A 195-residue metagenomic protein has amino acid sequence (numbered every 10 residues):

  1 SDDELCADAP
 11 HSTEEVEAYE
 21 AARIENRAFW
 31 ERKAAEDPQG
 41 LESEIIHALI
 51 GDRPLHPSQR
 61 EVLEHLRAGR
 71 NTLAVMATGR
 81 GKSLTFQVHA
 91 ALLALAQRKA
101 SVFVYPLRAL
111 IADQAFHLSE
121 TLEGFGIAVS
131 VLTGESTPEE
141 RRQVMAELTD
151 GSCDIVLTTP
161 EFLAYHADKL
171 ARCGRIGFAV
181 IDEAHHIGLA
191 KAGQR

Functional and structural regions predicted by a protein language model:
S1-T72, I127-S130, A171-A184, G188 (+1 more regions): Helicase-associated low-complexity/disordered flanking segments
L55, G79, T158-T159: Membrane-integral, polyisoprenol-dependent glycosyltransferases of the GT-C/oligosaccharyltransferase superfamily
A68, A77, F116-E120, F125 (+3 more regions): ASCE RecA-like P-loop NTPase motor cores that couple ATP hydrolysis to mechanical translocation on nucleic acids
A68-A74, K99-S101, C153-D154: Pre-Walker A (Motif I) flank of P-loop NTPase domains
A74, F103, S130, V156-T158 (+1 more regions): Hydrophobic positions in the central parallel beta-sheet of the AAA+
V75-R80, T85-F116, E123-A128: Conserved SF1/SF2 helicase motif Ia
Q87, L95, F116, S136-F178 (+1 more regions): Conserved helix/coil segment N-terminal to the catalytic DExD/H
